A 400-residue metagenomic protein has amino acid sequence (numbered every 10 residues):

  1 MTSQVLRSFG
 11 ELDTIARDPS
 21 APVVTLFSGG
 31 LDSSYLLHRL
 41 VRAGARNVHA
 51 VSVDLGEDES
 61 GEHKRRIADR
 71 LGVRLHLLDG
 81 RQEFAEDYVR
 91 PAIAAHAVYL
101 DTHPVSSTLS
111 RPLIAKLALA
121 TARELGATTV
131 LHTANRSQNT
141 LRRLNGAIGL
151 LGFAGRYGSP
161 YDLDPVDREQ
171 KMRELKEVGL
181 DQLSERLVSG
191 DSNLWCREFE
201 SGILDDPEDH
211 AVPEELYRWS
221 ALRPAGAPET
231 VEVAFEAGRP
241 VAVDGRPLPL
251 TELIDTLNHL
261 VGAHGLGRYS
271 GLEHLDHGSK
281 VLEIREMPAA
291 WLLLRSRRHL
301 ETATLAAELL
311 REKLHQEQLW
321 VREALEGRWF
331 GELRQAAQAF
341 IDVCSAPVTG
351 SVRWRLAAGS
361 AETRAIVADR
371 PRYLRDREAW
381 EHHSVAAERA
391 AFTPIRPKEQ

Functional and structural regions predicted by a protein language model:
T2-Q400: Nucleotide-activated chemistry modules centered on ATP-dependent adenylation/adenylyltransferase
